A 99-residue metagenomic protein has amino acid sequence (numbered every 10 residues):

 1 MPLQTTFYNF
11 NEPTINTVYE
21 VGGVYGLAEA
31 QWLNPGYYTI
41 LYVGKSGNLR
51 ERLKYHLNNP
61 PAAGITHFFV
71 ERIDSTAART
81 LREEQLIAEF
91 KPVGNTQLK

Functional and structural regions predicted by a protein language model:
M1-E51, Y55, T76-Q85: GIY-YIG nuclease catalytic motif and its immediate N-terminal context
A62-I73: A short, basic-hydrophobic beta/loop patch
P92-K99: Coupling/hinge elements of helicase-like and P-loop NTPase modules
